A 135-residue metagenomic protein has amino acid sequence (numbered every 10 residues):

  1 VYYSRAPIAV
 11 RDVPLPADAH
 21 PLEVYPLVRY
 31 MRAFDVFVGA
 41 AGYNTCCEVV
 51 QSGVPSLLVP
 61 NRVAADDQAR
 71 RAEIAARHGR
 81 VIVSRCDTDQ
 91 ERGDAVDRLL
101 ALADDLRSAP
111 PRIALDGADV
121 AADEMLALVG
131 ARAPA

Functional and structural regions predicted by a protein language model:
V1-V36, C86-D89: Donor-nucleotide binding loops and adjacent catalytic segments primarily of GT-B fold Leloir glycosyltransferases
Y2, L58, V83-S84, R112: Short catalytic-loop micro-motif centered on adjacent basic/acidic residues
L15-A17, S52-G53, H78-G79: Short, structured coil segments at secondary-structure junctions
V24-R70: A donor-sugar binding/catalytic signature common to diverse glycosyltransferases and related nucleotide-sugar
L27, N61, V83, A114 (+1 more regions): Contiguous, function-dense segments enriched for cysteine-driven chemistry and partner/ligand-binding capacity
R32, V50-Q51, A76, L100 (+1 more regions): Alpha-helix boundary recognition
V63-R98: Change "using UDP/GDP/dTDP sugars" to "using nucleotide sugars
G93-A135: C-terminal amphipathic helix plus adjacent low-complexity, charged tail appended to glycosyltransferase catalytic
